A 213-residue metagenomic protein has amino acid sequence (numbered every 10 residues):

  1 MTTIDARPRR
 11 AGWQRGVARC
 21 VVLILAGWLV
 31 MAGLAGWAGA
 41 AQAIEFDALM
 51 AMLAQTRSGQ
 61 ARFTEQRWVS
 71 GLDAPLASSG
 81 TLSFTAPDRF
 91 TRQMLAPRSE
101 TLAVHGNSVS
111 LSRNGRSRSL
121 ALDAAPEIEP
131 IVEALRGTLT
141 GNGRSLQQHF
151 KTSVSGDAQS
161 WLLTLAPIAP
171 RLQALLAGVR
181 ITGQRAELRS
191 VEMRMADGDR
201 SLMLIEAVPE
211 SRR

Functional and structural regions predicted by a protein language model:
M1-R15: N-terminal secretory signal peptides that target proteins for export/translocation
T2, G36-R62, W68-P75: N-terminal leader/targeting segments and the immediate start of mature chains
V21-G36: Bacterial N-terminal signal peptides
F63, F90-Q93, V109-L111, L163-L165 (+1 more regions): Short hydrophobic/aromatic-rich beta-strand segments that constitute the beta-sheet cores of beta-sandwich/beta-barrel
A74-G80, G178, D199: Amphipathic hydrophobic-ligand
T81-E133, S201, A207: An acidic-aromatic
N114-L162, A166: Flexible, surface-exposed loop/linker segments and immediately adjacent secondary-structure boundaries
G143-F150, G156-R213: Gly/Pro-enriched, hydrophobic low-complexity segments that function as extracytoplasmic propeptides/linkers
